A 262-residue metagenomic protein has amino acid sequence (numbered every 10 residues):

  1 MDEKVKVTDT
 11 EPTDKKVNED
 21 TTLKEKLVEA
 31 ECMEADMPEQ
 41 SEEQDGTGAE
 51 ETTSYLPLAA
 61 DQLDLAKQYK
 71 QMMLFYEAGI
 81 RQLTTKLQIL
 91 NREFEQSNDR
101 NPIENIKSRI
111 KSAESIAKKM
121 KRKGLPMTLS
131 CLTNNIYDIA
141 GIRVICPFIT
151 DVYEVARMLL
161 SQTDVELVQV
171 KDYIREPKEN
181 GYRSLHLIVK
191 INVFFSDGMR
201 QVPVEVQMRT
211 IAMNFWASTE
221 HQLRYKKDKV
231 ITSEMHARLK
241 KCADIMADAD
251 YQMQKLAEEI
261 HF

Functional and structural regions predicted by a protein language model:
D2-K70: Eukaryotic low-complexity, non-globular regulatory regions
D45-I80, L87-E93, V204-F262: An acidic, glycine-/histidine-flanked metal-binding catalytic module
M72, Y76, I80, A113 (+2 more regions): Generic alpha-helical secondary structure
M73-F75, P102-S108, L132-T133, I145: Glycine-rich, low-complexity intrinsically disordered segments
G79-I80, T84, Q88-L125: Surface-exposed, low-hydrophobicity interaction/linker segments
M127-Y137: Short, flexible, solvent-exposed loop/turn segments with mixed acidic/basic and small polar residues
T133, C146-M253: Long beta-strand-rich cores associated with HINT superfamily self-processing modules
I139-C146: Terminal, regulation- and interaction-focused segments at domain boundaries
